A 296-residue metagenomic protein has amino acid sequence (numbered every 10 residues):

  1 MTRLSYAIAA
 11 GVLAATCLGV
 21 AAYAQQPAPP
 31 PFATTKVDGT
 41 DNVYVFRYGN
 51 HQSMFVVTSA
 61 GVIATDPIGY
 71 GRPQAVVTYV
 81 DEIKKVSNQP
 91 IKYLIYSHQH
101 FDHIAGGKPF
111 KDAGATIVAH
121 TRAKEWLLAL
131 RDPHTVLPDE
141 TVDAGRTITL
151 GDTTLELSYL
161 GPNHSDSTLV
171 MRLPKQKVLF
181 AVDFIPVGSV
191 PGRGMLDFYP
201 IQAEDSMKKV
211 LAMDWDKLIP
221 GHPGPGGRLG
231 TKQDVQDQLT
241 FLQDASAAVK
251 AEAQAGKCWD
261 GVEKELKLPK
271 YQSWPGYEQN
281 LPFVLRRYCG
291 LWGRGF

Functional and structural regions predicted by a protein language model:
M1-V12: Bacterial N-terminal signal peptides that target proteins for export
A15-Y23: C-terminal segment of classical bacterial N-terminal signal peptides
T34-I83, L169-L173, K177-D183: Conserved beta-strand hairpin/beta-sheet module of binuclear metal-dependent hydrolase folds, prominently
D38-G39, T121-S167, P174-Q176, S206-M207 (+1 more regions): Metallo-beta-lactamase
T65-I68, K92-H100, V118-R122, L160 (+2 more regions): Active-site neighborhood of phospho(di)ester-bond hydrolases with catalytic His/Asp-centered motifs
D81-L150: Active-site HxH/HxHxD metal-binding segment of metal-dependent hydrolases
P200-K257, G261: Divalent-metal (often Zn2+) His-rich catalytic cores of metallo-beta-lactamase-fold enzymes
Q254-F296: C-terminal regulatory/interaction regions
